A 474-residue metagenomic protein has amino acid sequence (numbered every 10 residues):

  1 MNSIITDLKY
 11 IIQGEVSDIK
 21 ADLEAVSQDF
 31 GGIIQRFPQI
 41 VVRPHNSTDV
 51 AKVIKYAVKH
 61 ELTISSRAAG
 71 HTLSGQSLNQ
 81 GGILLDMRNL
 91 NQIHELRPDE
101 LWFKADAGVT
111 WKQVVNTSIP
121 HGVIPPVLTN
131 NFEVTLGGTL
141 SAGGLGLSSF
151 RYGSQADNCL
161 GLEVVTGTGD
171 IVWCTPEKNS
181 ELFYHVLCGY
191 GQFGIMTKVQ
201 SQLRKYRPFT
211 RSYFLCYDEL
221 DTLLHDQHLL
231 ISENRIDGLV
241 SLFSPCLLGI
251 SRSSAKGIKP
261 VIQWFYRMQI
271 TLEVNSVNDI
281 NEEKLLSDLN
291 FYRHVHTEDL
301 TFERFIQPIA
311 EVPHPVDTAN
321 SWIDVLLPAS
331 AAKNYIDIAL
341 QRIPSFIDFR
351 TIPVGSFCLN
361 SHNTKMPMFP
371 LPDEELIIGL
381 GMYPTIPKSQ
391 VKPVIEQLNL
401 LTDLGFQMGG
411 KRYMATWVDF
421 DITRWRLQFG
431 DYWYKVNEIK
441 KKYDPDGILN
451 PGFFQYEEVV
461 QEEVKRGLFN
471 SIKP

Functional and structural regions predicted by a protein language model:
D7-V26: Conserved oxyanion/phosphate-binding beta-strand-loop segments in alpha/beta enzyme cores
L8, N278-N290, I338-L340, V394-T402: Short amphipathic alpha-helices in soluble, non-transmembrane regions that often serve as interface/regulatory elements
A21-T129, G143: Glycine-rich N-terminal segment of FAD-binding domains in flavoprotein oxidoreductases, spanning the beta-loop-helix
A69, D237-S244, F349-K365, R412-W417: A short glycine-rich, hydrophobically flanked beta-strand micro-motif that places a catalytic Asp/Glu for divalent metal
P125, I386-E396, T402-F406: Extended C-terminal subregions enriched in glycine
S141, L160-N334: C-terminal substrate-binding/cap subdomain adjacent to the FAD-binding core in PCMH-type and related FAD-linked
F305-V312, S321, F406-P474: Activity-critical C-terminal alpha-helical subdomain
S330-T385: C-terminal structural cap/anchor segments
